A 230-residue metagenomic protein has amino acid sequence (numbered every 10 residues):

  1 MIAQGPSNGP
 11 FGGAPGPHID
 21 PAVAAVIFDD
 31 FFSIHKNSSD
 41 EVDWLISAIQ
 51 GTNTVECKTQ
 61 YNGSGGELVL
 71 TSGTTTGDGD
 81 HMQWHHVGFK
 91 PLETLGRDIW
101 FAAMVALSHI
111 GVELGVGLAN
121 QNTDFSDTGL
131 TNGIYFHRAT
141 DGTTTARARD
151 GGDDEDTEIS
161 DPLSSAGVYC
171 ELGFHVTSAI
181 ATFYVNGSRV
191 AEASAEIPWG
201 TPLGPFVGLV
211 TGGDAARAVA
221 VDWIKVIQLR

Functional and structural regions predicted by a protein language model:
I2-A48: Extracellular carbohydrate-recognition regions
F31-F32, V221-V226: Extracellular beta-strand elements of beta-rich domains used for carbohydrate recognition/degradation or cell-matrix
S39-V69: Extracellular glycan-recognition surfaces and repeat-rich motifs
S72-T144: Secretory/extracellular carbohydrate-interaction modules and structurally similar beta-sandwich "look-alikes"
R149-E171: Short, aromatic/His-centered strand-loop micro-motif at the edge of beta-sheets
V168-T182: Localized edge beta-strand/strand-to-loop motifs within extracellular or lumenal beta-rich domains
V185-S188: Short strand-turn-strand beta-turns centered on an Asx-Gly dipeptide
A193-W223: Flexible glycan-contacting loops in extracellular carbohydrate-active proteins
